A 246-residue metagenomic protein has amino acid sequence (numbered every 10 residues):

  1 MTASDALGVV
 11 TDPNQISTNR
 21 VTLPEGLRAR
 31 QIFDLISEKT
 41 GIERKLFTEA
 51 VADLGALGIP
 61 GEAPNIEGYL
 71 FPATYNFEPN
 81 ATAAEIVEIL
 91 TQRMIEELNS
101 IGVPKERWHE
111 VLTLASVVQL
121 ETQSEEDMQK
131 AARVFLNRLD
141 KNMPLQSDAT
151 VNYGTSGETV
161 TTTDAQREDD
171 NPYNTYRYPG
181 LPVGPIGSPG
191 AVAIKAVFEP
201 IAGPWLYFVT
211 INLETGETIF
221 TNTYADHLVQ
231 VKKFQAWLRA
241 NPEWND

Functional and structural regions predicted by a protein language model:
M1-T11: Ligand-recognition elements built from short beta-strands and adjacent flexible loops
V9-G41, V103-W108: Glycine-rich loop/hinge motif
V10-N14, D53, M94: Short, flexible domain-boundary/linker segments around small modular repeats
V21-A29, T48-L57: Short, glycine/charge-rich beta-strand/loop segments that flank catalytic centers and engage negatively charged groups
D34, E49, V229: DNA-binding alpha-helical recognition surfaces that contact promoter or target DNA
E38-G41, K45, A56-D246: Bacterial extracytoplasmic/cell-wall-associated proteins, especially those involved in peptidoglycan
